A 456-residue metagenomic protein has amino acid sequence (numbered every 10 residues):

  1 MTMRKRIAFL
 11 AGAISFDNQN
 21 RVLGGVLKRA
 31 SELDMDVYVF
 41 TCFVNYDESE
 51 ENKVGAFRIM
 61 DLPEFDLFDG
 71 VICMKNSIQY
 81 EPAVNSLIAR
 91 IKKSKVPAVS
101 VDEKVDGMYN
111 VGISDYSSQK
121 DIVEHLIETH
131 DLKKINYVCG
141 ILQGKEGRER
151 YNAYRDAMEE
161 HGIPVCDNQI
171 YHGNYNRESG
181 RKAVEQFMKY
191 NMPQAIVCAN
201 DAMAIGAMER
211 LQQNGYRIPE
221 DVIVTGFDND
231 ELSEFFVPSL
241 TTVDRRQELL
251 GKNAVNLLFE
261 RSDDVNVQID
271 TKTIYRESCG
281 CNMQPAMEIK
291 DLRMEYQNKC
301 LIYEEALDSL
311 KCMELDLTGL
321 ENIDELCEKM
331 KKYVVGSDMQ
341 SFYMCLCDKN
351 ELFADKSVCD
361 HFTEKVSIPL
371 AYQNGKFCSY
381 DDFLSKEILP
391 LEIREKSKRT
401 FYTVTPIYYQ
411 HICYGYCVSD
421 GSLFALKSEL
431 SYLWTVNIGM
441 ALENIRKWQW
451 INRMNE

Functional and structural regions predicted by a protein language model:
M1-E48, G55-D316, L320, V335: Bacterial carbohydrate/catabolite-sensing allosteric modules
G319-C327, T400, K427, S431: The cytosolic transmitter module of two-component sensor histidine kinases
G319-D360: Helix-loop-beta substructure at the N-terminus of cytosolic sensory domains that couple signal/ligand detection
A354-S397: Acidic/proline- and glycine-rich, intrinsically disordered low-complexity segments that serve as regulatory linkers
L391-E395, R399-Y408, V418: A short, aliphatic-rich beta-strand micro-motif
Y408-C413, L426: Flexible loop/coil segments at beta-strand boundaries within sensory signal-transduction domains
G415-A425: Short beta-strand-to-loop transition segments that serve as allosteric relay/switch motifs in sensory/regulatory domains
L423-E443, W450-E456: Amphipathic alpha-helical "output/dimerization" segments
